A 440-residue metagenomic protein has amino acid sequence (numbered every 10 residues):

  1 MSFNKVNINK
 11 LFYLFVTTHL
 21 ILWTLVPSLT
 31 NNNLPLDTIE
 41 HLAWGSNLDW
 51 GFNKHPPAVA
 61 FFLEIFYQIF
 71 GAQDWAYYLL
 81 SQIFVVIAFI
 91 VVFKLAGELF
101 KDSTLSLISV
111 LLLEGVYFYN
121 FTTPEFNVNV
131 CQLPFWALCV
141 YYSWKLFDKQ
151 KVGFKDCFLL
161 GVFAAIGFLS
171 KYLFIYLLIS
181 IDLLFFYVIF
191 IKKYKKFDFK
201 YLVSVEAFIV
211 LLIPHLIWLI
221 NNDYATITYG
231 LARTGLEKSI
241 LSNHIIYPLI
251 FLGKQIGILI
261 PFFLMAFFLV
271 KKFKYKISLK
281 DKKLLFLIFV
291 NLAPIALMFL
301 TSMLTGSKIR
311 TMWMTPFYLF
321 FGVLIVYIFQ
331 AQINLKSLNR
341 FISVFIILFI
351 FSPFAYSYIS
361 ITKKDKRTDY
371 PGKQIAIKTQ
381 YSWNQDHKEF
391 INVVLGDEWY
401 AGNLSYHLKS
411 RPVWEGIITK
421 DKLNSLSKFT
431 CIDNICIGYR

Functional and structural regions predicted by a protein language model:
N47, D156-Y172, L183, F208-V210: Membrane-interface alpha helices of multi-pass inner-membrane proteins
L79-F100, G115, A137-Y142: Transmembrane-helix motifs of polytopic, lipid-linked glycan transferases
E98-F100, C139-D156, F329: Membrane-interface transmembrane helices that cradle and orient dolichyl/undecaprenyl
S109-Y117, A164, F168: Short helix- or helix-capping micro-motifs that position conserved polar/aromatic residues at function-defining sites
F121-Q132: Short acidic/glycine- and proline-prone juxtamembrane loop motifs at membrane-interface regions of multi-pass membrane
I166, L178-K283, P294, F299 (+1 more regions): Transmembrane-lumen/periplasm boundary regions of multi-pass, lipid-linked membrane glycan transferases
A331-Y358: Signature aromatic-anchored transmembrane alpha helix within multi-pass, membrane-resident enzymes that catalyze glycan
D365-D369, K373-L423, F429-Y439: Short periplasmic/luminal acceptor-recognition loop of GT-C membrane glycosyltransferases, typified by
